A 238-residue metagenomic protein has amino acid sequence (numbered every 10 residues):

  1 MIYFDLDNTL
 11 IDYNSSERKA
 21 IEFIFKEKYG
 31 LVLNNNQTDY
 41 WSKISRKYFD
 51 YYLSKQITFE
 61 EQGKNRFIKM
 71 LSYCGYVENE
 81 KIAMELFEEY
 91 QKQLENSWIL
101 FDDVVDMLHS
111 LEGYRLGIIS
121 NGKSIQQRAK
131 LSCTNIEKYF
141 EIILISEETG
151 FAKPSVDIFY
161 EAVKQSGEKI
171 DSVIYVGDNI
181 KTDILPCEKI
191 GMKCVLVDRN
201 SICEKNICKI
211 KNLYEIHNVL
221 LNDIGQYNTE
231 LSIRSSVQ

Functional and structural regions predicted by a protein language model:
M1-F101: N-terminal helical cap/lid subdomain that shapes the substrate entry/recognition surface in HAD-like hydrolases
I2, K81, V105, H109 (+1 more regions): Asp-based, Mg2+/Mn2+-dependent phosphohydrolase catalytic module
T9, N35-D39, Y76, E85-E88 (+4 more regions): A generic short-segment signal for beta-strand/edge and adjacent turn/coil regions
I24-K28, D106-Y114: A short, Lys/Arg-enriched amphipathic alpha-helix followed by its capping loop at the start of a domain
L31-V32, Y114-R115, K169: Secondary-structure boundary/capping positions in well-ordered alpha/beta enzyme cores
K47, Y114-G117, E137: A general structural signal for well-ordered secondary-structure junctions
T58, W98, I118, I174-Y175: Residue-level marker of alpha-helix boundaries and capping positions
